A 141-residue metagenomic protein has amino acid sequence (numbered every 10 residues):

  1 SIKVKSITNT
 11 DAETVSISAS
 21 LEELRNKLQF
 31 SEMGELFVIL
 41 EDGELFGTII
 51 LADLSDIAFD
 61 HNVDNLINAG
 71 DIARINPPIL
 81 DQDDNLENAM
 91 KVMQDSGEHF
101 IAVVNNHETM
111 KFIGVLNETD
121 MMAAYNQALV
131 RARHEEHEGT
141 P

Functional and structural regions predicted by a protein language model:
S1-E13, A19, D53, N65-P77 (+1 more regions): Bateman (tandem CBS) regulatory domains
T14, T48, L66, I79 (+1 more regions): Short aromatic/basic micro-patch
V15-M33, E41, A58, I79-N106 (+1 more regions): The conserved cystathionine-beta-synthase
E32, L45-H61, F112-L129: Short beta->alpha transition motifs characteristic of CBS
F37: A cross-family signal for N-terminal binding/gating loops and helix N-caps that shape access to the active site
G47, L51, L66-A69, L86 (+2 more regions): Nucleotide-binding motor/catalytic cores of P-loop/tubulin-like NTPases across gene-expression machines
Q127-P141: Short, charged, intrinsically disordered terminal tails
